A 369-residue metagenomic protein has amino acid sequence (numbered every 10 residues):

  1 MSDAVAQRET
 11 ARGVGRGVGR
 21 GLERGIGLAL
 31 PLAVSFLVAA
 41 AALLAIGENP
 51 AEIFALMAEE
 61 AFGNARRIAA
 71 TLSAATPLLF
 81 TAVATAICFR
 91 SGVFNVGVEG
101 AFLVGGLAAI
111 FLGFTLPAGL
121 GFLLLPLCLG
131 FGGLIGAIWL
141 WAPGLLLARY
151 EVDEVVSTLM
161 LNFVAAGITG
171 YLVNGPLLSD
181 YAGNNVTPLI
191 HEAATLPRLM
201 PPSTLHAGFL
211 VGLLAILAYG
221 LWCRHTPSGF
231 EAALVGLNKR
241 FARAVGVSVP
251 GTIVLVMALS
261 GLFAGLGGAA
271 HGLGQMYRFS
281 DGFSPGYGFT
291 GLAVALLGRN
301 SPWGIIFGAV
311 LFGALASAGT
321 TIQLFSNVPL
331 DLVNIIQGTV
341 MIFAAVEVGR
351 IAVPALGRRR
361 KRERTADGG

Functional and structural regions predicted by a protein language model:
M1-V34, A40-L44, L237, A244-G251 (+1 more regions): Cytosolic-side transmembrane-helix boundaries in multi-pass membrane proteins
S2-F80, F122-L123, L127: Membrane-interfacial amphipathic/re-entrant helices at transmembrane-helix boundaries
G15-I26, I46, F89-G97, G119-N184 (+4 more regions): Short loop segments and helix-boundary regions at transmembrane helix junctions of multi-pass inner-membrane proteins
L28-L44, T81-T85, G106, I110-L112 (+7 more regions): Hydrophobic core segments of alpha-helical transmembrane domains in multi-pass membrane transport and ion-translocation
A41-E48, L56, A61-L116, L129 (+5 more regions): Single transmembrane alpha-helix segments in multi-pass membrane proteins
A118, I138, M200-R278, P302-F307: Helix-loop-helix "hairpin" substructures at the membrane interface of multi-pass membrane proteins
E154-H225, R278, L332, R362-E363 (+1 more regions): Transmembrane helix-bundle core of multi-pass membrane transporters and related energy-transducing complexes
A258-A264, G268-G338: Transmembrane alpha-helical segments in multi-pass inner-membrane proteins
